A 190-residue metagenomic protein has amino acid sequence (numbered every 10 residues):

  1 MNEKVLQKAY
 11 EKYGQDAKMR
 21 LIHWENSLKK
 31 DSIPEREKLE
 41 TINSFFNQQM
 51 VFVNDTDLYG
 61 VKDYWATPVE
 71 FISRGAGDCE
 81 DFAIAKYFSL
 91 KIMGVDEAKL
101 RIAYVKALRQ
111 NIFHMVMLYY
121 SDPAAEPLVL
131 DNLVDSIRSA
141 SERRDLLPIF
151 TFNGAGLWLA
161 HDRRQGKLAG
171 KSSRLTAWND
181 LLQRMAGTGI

Functional and structural regions predicted by a protein language model:
M1-I190: A structural boundary/capping signal
